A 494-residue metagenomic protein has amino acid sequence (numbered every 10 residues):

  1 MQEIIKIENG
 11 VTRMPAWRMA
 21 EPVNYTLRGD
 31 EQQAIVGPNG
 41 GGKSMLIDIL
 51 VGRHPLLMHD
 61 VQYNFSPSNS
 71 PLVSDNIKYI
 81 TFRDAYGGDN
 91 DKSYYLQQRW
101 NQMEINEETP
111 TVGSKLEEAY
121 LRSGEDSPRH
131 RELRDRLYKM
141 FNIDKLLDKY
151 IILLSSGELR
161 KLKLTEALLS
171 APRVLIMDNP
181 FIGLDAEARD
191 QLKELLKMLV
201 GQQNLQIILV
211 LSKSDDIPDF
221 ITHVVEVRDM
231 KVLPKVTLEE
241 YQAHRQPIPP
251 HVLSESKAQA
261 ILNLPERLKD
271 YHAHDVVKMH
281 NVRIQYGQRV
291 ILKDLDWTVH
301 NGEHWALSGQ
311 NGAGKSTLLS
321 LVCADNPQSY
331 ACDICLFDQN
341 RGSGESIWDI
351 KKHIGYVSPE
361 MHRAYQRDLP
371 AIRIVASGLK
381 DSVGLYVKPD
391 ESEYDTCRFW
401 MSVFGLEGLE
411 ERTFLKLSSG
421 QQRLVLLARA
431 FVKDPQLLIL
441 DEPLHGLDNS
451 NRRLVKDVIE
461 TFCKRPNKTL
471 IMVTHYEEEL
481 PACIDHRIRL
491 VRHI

Functional and structural regions predicted by a protein language model:
V36-P38, S308-Q310: The feature captures the beta-strand-to-loop junction immediately N-terminal to the Walker
S44-R122, L319-V383: ABC ATPase nucleotide-binding domain signature region
R129-L146, A376, E391-L409: Conserved ABC ATPase "signature" region
Y150-L154, Y386-P389, T413-L417, Q421: Conserved ABC ATPase signature
K163-L164, L427: Hydrophobic anchor residue at the start of the ABC signature
L175-N179, L438-E442: Catalytic Walker B motif of ABC-type/P-loop ATPase nucleotide-binding domains
D229-K257, P481-A482, R489-I494: Conserved beta-strand-loop-alpha-helix hinge in the C-terminal portion of ABC ATPase nucleotide-binding domains
